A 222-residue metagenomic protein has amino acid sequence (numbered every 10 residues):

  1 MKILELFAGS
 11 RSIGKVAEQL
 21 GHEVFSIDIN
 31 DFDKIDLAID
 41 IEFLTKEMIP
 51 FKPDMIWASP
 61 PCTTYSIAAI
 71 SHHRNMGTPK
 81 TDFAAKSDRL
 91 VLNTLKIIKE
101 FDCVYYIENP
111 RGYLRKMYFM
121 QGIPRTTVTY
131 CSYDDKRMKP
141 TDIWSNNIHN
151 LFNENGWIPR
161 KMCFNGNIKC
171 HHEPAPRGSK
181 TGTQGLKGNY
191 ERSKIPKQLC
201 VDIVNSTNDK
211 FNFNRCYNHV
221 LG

Functional and structural regions predicted by a protein language model:
K2-M48, D54-W57, T64-Y65: SAM cofactor-binding core of SAM-dependent methyltransferases, primarily the Rossmann-like beta-alpha-beta module
L6, L37-A38, E47-M55, C62-G222: Class I S-adenosyl-L-methionine
